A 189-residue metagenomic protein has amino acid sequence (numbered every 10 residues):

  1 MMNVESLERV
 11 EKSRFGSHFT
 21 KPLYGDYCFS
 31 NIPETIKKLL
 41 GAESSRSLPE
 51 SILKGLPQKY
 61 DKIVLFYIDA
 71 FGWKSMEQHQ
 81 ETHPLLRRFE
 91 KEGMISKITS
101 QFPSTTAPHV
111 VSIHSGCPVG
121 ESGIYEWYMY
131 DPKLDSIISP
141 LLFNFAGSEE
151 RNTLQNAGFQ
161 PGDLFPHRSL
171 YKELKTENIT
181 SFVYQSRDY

Functional and structural regions predicted by a protein language model:
M1-S45, H79-I95, T99-Y189: His/Asp/Glu-rich, glycine-adjacent segments that coordinate divalent cations and/or stabilize oxyanion chemistry on
L48-P49, D69, I95-S96: Short secondary-structure boundary micro-motifs
L48-Y60: A short acidic-Thr-Gly-centered motif at the start of a beta-strand
S51, F71, S122-Y125: Short, low-complexity intrinsically disordered segments
Q58-K59, W73-S75, T82-H83: ATP/Mg2+-dependent ligation/transfer catalytic cores
K59-K62, I179: Short coil/turn segments at beta-strand junctions that form active-site/ligand-binding loops
D61-W73, I113: Beta-strand elements within well-structured catalytic alpha/beta cores of enzymes that handle phosphate/sulfate esters
